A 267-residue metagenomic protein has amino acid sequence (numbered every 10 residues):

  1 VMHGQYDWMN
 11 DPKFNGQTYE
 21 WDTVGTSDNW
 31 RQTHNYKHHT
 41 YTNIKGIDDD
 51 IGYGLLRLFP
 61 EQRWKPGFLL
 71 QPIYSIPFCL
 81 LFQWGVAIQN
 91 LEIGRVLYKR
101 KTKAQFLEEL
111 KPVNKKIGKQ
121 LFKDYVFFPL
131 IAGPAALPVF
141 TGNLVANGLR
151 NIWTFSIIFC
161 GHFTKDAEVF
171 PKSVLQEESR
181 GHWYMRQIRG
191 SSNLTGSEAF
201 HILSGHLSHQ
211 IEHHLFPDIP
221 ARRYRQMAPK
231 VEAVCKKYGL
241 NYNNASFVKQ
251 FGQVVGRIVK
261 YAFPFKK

Functional and structural regions predicted by a protein language model:
V1-L107, L175-F265: Membrane-embedded catalytic scaffold of the fatty acid hydroxylase/desaturase
V1-W8, E92-V96, F140-T141, W153-V174: Juxtamembrane/interface segments at transmembrane-helix termini
N29, V113, R150-I152, F159 (+4 more regions): Generic hydrophobic/packing signal
L69-W84, E108-I157: Alpha-helical bilayer-embedded segments of polytopic membrane proteins, i.e., transmembrane/intramembrane helices
Y125, L130, N143-N147, S156-G161 (+5 more regions): Active-site proximal loops enriched in glycine and acidic residues that flank catalytic Cys/His/Asp and coordinate
A146-F159, F163-T164, V231-K237, N241: C-terminal, active-site-flanking charged/polar segments
